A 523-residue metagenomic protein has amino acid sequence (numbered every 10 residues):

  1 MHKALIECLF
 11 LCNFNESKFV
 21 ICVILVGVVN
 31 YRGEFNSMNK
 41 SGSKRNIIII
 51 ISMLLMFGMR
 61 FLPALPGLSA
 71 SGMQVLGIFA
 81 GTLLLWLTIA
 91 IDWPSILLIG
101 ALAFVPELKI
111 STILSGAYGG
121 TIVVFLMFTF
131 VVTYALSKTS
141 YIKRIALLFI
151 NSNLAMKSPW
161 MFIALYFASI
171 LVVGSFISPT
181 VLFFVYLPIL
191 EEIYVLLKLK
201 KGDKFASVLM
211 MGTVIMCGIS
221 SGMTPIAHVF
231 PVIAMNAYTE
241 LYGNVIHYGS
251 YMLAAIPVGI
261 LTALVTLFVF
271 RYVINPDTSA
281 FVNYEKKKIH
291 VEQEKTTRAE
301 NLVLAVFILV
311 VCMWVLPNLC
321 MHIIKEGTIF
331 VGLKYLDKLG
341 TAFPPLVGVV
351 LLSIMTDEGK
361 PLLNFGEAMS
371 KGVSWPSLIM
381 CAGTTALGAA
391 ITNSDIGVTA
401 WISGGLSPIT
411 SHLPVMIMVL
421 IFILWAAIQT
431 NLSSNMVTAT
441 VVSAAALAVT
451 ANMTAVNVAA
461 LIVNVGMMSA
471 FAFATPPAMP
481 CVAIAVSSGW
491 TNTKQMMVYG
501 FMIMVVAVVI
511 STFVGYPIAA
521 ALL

Functional and structural regions predicted by a protein language model:
N13, I21-F125, S250-G404, M502-V508 (+1 more regions): Hydrophobic transmembrane alpha-helices of multi-pass small-molecule transporters
A70-Q74, G119-V123, S152-Y166, L199-M211 (+5 more regions): Membrane-interfacial loop-to-helix junctions in multi-pass transporters
L87-W93, T121-I122, Y134-R144, V173-V185 (+4 more regions): Short helix-coil transition sites and intra-membrane helix breaks within transmembrane domains of multi-pass
F104-L108, K138-I142, S152-M156, E192-A206 (+5 more regions): Juxtamembrane helix-boundary/capping and inter-helix hinge elements in multi-pass membrane proteins
S115-G116, R144-A155, E192-V195, E367-S370 (+2 more regions): Short amphipathic alpha-helical coupling elements at transmembrane boundaries
I150-M223, H228-Y242, N435-M468: Hydrophobic transmembrane alpha-helices that form the pore/transport pathway of multi-pass ion and small-solute
S169-I177, L209-V232, G249-F270, L302 (+3 more regions): Membrane-embedded alpha-helical segments of transport systems, primarily multispan ion/solute transporters
M252-P257, I379-I402, T410-L523: C-terminal transmembrane helix pair
